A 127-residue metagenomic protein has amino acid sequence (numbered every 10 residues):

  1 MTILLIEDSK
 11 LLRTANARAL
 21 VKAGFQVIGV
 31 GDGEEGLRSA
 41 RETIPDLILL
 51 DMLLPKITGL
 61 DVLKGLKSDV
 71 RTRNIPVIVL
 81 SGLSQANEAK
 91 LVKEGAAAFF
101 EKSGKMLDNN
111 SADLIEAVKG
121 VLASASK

Functional and structural regions predicted by a protein language model:
E7: Conserved acidic carboxylate
T14-R18, K22: Charged docking surfaces used in two-component/phosphorelay signaling
G24-G31, S39: Short hydrophobic/Thr-rich beta-strand motif most characteristic of the beta2 strand and flanking loop of CheY-like
D32-E35, T58-K64: Acidic catalytic/metal-coordinating carboxylates
T43-L49, L54: Active-site beta3 strand of CheY-like receiver
P55, R73: The feature encodes the CheY-like receiver
T58-D61, L83-A117: Alpha4 helix (beta4-alpha4-beta5 surface) of REC/receiver domains from two-component response regulators
